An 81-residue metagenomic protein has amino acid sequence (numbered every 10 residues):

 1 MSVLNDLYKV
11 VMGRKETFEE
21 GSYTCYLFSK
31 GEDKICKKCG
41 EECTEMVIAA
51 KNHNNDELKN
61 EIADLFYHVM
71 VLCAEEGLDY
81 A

Functional and structural regions predicted by a protein language model:
M1-I62, F66-A81: Flexible "arm" and connector segments at domain edges
